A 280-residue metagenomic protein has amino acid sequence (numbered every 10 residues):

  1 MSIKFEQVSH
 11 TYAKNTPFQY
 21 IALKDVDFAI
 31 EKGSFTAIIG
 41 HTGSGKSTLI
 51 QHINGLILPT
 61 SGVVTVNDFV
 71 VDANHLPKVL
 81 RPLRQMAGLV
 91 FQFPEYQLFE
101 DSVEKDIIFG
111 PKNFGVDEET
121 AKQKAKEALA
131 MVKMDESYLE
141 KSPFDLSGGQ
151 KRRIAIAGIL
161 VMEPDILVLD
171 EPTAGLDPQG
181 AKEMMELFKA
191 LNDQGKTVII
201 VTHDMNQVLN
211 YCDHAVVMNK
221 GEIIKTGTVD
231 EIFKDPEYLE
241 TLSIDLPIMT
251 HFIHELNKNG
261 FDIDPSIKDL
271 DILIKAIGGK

Functional and structural regions predicted by a protein language model:
S2, T11-D25, H75-P77: A short, flexible loop at the N-terminus of ABC-type nucleotide-binding domains that lies
N54: Helix-to-loop junction immediately C-terminal to a conserved catalytic motif
G62-A73: Conserved ABC transporter NBD signature motif
E119-S137: Conserved ABC ATPase "signature" region
S142-L146, Q150: Conserved ABC ATPase signature
I159-L160: ABC ATPase C-loop
L167-D170: Catalytic Walker B motif of ABC-type/P-loop ATPase nucleotide-binding domains
K220-G221: Conserved ABC ATPase "signature" C-loop
